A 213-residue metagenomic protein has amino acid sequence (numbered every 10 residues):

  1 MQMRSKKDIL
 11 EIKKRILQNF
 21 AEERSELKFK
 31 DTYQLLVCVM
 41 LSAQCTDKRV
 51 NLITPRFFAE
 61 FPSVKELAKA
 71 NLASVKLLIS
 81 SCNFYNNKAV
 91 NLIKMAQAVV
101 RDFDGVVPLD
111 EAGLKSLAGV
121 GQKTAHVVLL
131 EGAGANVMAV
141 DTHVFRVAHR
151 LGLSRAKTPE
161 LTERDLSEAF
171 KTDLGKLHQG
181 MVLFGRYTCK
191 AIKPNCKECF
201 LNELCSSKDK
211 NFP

Functional and structural regions predicted by a protein language model:
Q2-P213: Catalytic cores of DNA base-excision repair glycosylases
